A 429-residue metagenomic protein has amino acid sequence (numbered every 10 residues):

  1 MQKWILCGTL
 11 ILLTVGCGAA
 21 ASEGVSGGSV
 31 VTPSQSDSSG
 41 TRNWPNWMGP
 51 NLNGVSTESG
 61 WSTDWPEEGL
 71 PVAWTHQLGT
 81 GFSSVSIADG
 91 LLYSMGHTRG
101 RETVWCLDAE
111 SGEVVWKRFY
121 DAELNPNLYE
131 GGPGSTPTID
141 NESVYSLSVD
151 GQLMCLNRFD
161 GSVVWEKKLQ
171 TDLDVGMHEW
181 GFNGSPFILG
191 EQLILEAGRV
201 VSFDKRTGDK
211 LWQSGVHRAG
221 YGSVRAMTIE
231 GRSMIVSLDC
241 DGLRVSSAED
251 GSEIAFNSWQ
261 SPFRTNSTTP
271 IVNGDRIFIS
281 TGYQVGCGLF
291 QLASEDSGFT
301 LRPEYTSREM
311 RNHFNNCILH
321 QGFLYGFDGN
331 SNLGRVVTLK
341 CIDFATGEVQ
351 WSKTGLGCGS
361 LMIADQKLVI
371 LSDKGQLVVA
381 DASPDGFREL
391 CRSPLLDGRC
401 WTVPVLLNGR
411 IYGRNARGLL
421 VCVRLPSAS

Functional and structural regions predicted by a protein language model:
G18-A20: Bacterial signal peptide processing site
G24-Q77, T103-W105, E113-P126, S162-V175 (+6 more regions): Aromatic (tryptophan-biased) beta-strands that constitute blades/sheets of beta-rich domains
G49-L52, H97-R99, V149, G198 (+5 more regions): Short loop/turn segments immediately following the C-termini of beta-strands
A73-S86, K117-T138, E166-I188, Q213-R232 (+7 more regions): Extracytoplasmic beta-rich repeat domains
D89-G90, N141-E142, G190-E191, R232-S233 (+4 more regions): Short coil/turn segments that connect the beta-strands within blades of beta-propeller domains
R101-T103, V285-Q291, G334-K340, Q376-V379 (+1 more regions): Structural motif
D108-S111, N157-D160, D204-T207, S247-G251 (+4 more regions): Short loop/turn segments that connect beta-strands within beta-propeller blades
R399-S429: Blade-level signature of beta-propeller repeat domains, shared across WD40, Kelch, NHL, RCC1 and BNR/Asp-box propellers
